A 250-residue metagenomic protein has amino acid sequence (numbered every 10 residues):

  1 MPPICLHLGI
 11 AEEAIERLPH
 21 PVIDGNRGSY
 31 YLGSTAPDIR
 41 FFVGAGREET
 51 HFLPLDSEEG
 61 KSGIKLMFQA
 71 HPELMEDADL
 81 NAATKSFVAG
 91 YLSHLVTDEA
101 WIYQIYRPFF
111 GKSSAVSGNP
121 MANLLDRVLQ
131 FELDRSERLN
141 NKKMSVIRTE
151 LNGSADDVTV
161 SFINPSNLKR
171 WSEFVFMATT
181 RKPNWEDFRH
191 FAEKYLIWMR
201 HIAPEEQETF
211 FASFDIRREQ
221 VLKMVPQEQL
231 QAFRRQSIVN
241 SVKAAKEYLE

Functional and structural regions predicted by a protein language model:
M1-E250: N-terminal leader/auxiliary helical segments
